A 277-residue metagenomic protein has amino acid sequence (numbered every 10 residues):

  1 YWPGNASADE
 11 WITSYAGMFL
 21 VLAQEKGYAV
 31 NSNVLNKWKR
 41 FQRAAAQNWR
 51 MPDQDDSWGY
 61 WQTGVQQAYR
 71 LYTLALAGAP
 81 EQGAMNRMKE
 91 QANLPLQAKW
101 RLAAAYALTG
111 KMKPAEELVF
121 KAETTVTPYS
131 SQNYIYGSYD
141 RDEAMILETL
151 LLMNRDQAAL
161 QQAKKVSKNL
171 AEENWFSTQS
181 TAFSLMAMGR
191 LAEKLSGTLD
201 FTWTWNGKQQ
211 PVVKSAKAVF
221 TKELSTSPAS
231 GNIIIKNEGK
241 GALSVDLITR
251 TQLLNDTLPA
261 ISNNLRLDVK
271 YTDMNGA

Functional and structural regions predicted by a protein language model:
Y1-G4, A29-V30, P52-Q54: Feature responds to low-complexity, polar/acidic, surface-exposed segments characteristic of secreted/exported proteins
Y1-K26: A conserved hydrophobic secondary-structure block that centers on an alpha-helix together with its immediately flanking
G4-A8, V30-N33, Y134: A structural signal for alpha-helical segments
N5, N36, V119: Residue-level "edge-of-site" marker
W11-S14, N33, W38-Q42, W49 (+1 more regions): Internal metal/ion-chelating core segments
G17-K26, V30, K37-A45: Carboxylate/His-rich catalytic cores and anion/metal-binding grooves
G27-V34, A158, F176: Short, surface-exposed helix-loop/turn micro-motifs enriched in polar/charged residues
A46, D53-W61, V65-A277: Long, domain-scale non-catalytic interaction/scaffolding regions in large secretory-pathway and trafficking proteins
